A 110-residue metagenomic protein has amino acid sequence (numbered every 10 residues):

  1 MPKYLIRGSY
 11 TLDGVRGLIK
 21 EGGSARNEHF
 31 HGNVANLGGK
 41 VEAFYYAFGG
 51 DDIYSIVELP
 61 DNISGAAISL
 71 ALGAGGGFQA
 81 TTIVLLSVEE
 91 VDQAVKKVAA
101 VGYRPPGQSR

Functional and structural regions predicted by a protein language model:
M1-R110: A compositional/biophysical signature of low hydrophobicity enriched in polar/charged and small residues
